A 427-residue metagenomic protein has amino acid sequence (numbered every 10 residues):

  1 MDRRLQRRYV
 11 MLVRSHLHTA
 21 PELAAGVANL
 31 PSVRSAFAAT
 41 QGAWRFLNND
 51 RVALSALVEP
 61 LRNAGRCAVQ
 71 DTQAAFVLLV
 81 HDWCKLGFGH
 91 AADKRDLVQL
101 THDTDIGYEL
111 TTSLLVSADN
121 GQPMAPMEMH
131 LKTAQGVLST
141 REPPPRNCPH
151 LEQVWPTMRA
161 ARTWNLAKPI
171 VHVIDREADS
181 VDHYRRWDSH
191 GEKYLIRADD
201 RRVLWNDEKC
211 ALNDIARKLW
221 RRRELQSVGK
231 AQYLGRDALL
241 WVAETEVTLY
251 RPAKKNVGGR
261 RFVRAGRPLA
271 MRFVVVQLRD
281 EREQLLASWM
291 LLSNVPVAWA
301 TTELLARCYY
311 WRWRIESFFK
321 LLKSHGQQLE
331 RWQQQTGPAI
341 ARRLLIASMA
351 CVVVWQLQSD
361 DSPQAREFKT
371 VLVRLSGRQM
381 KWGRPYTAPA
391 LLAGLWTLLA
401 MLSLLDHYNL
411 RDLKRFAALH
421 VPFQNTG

Functional and structural regions predicted by a protein language model:
M1-K94, H102-E109, L114-G427: Single, function-defining residue in the core of a domain
